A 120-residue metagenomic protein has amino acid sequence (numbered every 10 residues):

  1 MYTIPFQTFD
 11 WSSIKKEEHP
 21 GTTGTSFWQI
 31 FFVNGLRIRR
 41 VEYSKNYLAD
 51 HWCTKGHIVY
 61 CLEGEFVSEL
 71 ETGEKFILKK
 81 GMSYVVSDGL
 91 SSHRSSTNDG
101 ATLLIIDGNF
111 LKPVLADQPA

Functional and structural regions predicted by a protein language model:
M1-R40, A120: A short, N-terminal "cap"/entry segment at the start of jelly-roll beta-barrel domains of the cupin/DSBH fold
N34-C53, S87-L90: Conserved short histidine dyad/triad with adjacent acidic residue
I38-E42, I58, K75, S83: Conserved hydrophobic/aromatic beta-strand scaffold that supports enzyme active sites
L48, E65-E69, S83: Short beta-strand segments in beta-sandwich/barrel cores
L48-T54, L70, R94-S96: Short histidine-centered beta-strand/loop micro-motifs that create catalytic or ligand/metal-coordination sites
W52-S68: Short, conserved beta-strand element in jelly-roll/cupin
T72-G89: Short acidic-glycine-tyrosine-enriched beta hairpin
D88-V114: Ligand-binding loop in jelly-roll beta-barrel domains
